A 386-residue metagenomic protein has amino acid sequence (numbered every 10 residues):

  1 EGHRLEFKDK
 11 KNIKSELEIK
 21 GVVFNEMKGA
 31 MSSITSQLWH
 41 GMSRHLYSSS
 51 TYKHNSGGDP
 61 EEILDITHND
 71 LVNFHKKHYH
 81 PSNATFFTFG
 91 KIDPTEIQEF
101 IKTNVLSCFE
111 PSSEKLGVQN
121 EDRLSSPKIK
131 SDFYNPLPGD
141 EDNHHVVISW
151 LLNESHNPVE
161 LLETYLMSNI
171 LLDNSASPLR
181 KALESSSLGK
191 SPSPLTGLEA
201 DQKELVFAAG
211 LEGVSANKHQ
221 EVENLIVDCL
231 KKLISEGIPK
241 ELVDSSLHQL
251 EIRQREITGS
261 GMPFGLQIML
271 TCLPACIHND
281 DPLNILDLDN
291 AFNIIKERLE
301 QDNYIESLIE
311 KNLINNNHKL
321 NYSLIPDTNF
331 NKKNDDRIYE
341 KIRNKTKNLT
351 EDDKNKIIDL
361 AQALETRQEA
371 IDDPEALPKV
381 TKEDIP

Functional and structural regions predicted by a protein language model:
G2-N12, M27, D59-P60, T85-D93: Conserved short loop/turn motifs at secondary-structure junctions
I13-L17, G21, M27-N83, T103 (+6 more regions): Non-catalytic beta-strand/loop surface segments
F74, T85, D93-S113, E236 (+2 more regions): Extended, regular secondary-structure scaffolds
A84-K91, A208-E212, L320-S323: Short cationic amphipathic helices and targeting signals
G90-T95, S215-N217: Helix N-cap motif at beta-to-alpha junctions
C272-I277, P282-D289: Long, charge-rich alpha-helical interaction segments
D287, I294-K341: Extended, domain-scale alpha-helical bundle/helix-rich regions
